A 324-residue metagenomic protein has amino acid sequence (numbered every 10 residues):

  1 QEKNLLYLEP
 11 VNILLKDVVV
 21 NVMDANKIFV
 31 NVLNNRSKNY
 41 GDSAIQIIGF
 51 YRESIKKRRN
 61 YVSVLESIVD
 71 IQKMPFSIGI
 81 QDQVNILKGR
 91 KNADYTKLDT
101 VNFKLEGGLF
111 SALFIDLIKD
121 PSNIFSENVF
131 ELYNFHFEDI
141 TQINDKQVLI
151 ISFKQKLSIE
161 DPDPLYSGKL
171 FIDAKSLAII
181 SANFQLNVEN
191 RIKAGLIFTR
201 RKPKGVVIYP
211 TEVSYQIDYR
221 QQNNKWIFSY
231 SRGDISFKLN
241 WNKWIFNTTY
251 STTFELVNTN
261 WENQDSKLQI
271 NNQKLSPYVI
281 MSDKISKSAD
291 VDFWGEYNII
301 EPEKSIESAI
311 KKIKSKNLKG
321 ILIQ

Functional and structural regions predicted by a protein language model:
N4-N134, N144-K146, K204-Q324: Surface-exposed, low-complexity/disordered segments and acidic/polar micro-motifs at processing/linker regions
E9-I13, M23-A25, K154-K156, K175 (+1 more regions): Solvent-exposed coil/turn segments that connect beta secondary-structure elements in extracytoplasmic/periplasmic
Y51-S54, S152-S158, F184-E189, S231-S236: Generic short beta-strand segments
P121-A174, A178-F184, R220-Q221: Extended beta-strand-rich segments in extracellular/periplasmic secretory proteins, especially within noncatalytic
S158-P164, E189-K193, K238-N242: Short, cysteine-centered beta-strand-loop-beta hairpins and adjacent loop/turn segments enriched in charged/polar
P164-S167, I172-S229: Glycine- and acidic-residue-rich phosphate-binding/metal-coordinating active-site segment common to enzymes that handle
